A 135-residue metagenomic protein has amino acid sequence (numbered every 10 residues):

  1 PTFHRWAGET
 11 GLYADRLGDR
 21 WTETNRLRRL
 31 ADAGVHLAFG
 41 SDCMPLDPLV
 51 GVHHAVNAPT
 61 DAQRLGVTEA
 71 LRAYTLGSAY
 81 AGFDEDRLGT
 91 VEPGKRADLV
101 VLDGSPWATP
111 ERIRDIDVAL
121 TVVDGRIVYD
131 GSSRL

Functional and structural regions predicted by a protein language model:
P1-P106, E111, L120-V122: His/Asp/Glu-enriched, well-ordered alpha-helical/loop segment that forms or immediately abuts the divalent-metal
I116-D117: Short loop/turn microsegments at loop-to-beta-strand junctions
S133-R134: Residue-level structural signal for beta-strand termini and adjacent loop
